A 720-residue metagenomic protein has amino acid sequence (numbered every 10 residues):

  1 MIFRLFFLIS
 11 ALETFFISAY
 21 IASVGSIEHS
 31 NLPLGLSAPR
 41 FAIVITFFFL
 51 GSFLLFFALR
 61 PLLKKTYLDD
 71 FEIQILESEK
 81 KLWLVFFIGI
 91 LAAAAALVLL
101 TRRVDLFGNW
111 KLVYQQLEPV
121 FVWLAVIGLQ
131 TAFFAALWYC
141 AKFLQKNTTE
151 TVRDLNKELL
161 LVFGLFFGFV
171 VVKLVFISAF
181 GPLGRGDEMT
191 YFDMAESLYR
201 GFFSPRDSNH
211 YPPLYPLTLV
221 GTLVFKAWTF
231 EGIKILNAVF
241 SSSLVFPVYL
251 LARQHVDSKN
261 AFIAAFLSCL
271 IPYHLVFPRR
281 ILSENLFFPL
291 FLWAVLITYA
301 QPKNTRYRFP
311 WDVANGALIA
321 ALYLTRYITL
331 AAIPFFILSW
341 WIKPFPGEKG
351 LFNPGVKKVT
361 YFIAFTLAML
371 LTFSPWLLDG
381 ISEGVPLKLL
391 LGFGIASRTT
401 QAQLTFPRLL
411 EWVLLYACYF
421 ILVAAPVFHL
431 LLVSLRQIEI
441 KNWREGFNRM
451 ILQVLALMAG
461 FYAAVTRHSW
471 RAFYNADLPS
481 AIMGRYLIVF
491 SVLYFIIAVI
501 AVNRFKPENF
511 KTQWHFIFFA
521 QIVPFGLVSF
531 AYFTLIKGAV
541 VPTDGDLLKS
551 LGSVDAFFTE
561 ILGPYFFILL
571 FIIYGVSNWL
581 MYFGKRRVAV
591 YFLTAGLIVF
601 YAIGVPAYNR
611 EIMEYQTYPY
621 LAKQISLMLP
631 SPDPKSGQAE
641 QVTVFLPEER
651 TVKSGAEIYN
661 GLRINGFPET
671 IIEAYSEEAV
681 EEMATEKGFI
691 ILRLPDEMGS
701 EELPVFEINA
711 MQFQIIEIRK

Functional and structural regions predicted by a protein language model:
M1-F15, A38-V175, T360-F365, I438-N442 (+2 more regions): Start-transfer (signal-anchor) and selected internal transmembrane alpha helices of multi-pass inner/ER membrane
S78, Q254-K259, A294-W311, P346: Membrane-interface transmembrane helices that cradle and orient dolichyl/undecaprenyl
F166-V170, A264-P272, L296, I319 (+2 more regions): Short helix- or helix-capping micro-motifs that position conserved polar/aromatic residues at function-defining sites
A179-M194, P205-G221, A227-E231: Extracytoplasmic catalytic/substrate-binding loops of multi-pass membrane glycan-assembly enzymes
N209, P213-L217, F225-F246, F262-A265 (+1 more regions): Loop-to-helix entry region of an early transmembrane alpha helix in multi-pass inner-membrane enzymes
Y211, Y273-F287, T325-I328: Short acidic/glycine- and proline-prone juxtamembrane loop motifs at membrane-interface regions of multi-pass membrane
I235-H255, W293, I297: Transmembrane-helix motifs of polytopic, lipid-linked glycan transferases
Y323, T329, P334, I342-K343 (+3 more regions): Membrane-lumen/periplasm interface segments of specific transmembrane helices in polyprenyl phosphate-linked
